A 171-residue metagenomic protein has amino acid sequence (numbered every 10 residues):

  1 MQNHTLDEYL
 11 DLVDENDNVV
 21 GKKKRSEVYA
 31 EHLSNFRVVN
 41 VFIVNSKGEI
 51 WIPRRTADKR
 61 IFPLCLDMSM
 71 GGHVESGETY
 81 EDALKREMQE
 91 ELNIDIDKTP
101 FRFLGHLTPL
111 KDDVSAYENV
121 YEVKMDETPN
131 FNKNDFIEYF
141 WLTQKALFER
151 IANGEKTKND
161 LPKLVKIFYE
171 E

Functional and structural regions predicted by a protein language model:
Q2-N40, V44-S46: Acidic, metal-coordinating catalytic segment for phosphate/diphosphate chemistry, firing primarily on the Nudix
D17, L92, L107-K111: Short helix-to-loop capping/linker segments positioned immediately adjacent to catalytic or ligand/cofactor-binding
E27, L64, S76, F103-G105 (+1 more regions): Nudix hydrolase/Nudix homology domain
V38-M70: A glycine-rich, hydrophobic loop/mini-helix early in the fold
W51-I52, S69-R102: The catalytic Nudix box helix
